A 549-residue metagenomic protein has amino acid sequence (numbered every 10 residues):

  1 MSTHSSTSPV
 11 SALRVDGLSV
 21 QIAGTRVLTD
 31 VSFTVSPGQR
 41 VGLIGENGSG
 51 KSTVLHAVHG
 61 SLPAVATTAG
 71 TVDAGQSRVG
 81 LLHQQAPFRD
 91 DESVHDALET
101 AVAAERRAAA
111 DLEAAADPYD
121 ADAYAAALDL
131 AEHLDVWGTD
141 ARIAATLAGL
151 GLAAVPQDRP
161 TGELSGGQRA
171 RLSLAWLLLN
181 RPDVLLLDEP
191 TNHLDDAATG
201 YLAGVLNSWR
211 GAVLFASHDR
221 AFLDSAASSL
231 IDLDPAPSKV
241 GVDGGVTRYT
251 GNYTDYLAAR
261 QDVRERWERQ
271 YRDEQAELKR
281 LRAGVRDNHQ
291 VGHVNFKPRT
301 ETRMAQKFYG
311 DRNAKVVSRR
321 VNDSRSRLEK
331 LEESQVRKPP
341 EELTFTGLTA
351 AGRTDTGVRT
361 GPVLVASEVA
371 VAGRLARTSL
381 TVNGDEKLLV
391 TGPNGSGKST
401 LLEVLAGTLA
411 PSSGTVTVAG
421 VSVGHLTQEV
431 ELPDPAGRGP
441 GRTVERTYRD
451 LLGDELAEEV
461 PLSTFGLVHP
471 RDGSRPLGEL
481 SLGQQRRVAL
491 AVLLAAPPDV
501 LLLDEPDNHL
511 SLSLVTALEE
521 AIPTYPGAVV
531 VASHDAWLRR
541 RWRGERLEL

Functional and structural regions predicted by a protein language model:
M1-W267, L348-A351, T356-L549: ABC ATP-binding cassette signature C-motif
D96, G211, S217-S334: A conserved P-loop NTPase coupling/switch region
E113, K297-E301, P339-T344, P461-S463: Short coil/turn segments at secondary-structure boundaries
L134, G138, V285-N288, G292-N295 (+3 more regions): Short secondary-structure junctions and interdomain/linker hinges
G149-L150, E329-E341: Extended amphipathic secondary-structure runs
V321, K338-T356: Amphipathic heptad-repeat alpha-helical coiled-coil/stalk segments that mediate oligomerization, filament/stalk
